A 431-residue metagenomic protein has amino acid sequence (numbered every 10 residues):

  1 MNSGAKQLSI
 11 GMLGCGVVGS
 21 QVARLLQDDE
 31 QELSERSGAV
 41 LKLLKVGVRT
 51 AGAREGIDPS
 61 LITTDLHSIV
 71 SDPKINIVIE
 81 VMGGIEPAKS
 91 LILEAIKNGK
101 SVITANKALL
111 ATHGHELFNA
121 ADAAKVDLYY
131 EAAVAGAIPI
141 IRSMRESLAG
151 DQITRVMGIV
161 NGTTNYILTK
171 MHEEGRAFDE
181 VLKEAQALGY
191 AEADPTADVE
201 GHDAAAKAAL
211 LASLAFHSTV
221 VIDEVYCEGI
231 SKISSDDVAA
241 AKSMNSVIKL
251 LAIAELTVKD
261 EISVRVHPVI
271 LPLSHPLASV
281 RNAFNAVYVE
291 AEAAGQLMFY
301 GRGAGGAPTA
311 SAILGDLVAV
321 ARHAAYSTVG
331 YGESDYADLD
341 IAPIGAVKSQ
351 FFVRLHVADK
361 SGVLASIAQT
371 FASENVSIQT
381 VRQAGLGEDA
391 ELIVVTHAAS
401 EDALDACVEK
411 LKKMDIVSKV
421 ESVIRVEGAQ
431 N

Functional and structural regions predicted by a protein language model:
M1-N98: N-terminal glycine-/serine-/threonine-rich beta1-alpha1-beta2 phosphate-ribose binding loop of Rossmann-like
A88-N98, K107-R145: Rossmann-fold NAD(P)-binding glycine/threonine-rich loop
V102-I103, I378: A short hydrophobic/small-residue beta-strand
D122-D203, L210: Rossmann-like NAD(P)H-binding beta-loop-alpha module
E180-S279, F284-A286: Substrate-binding/catalytic subdomain of NAD(P)-dependent oxidoreductase enzymes
I230, G295-L297, G301-A307: Glycine-rich phosphate/pyrophosphate-binding beta-alpha loops
H267-E292, G306-A307, A372, V376-G387: Low-complexity, glycine/alanine/valine/leucine- and proline-rich hydrophobic stretches
A312, L317-N431: A conserved regulatory-domain signal marking ACT and ACT-like small-molecule sensing domains and adjacent regulatory
